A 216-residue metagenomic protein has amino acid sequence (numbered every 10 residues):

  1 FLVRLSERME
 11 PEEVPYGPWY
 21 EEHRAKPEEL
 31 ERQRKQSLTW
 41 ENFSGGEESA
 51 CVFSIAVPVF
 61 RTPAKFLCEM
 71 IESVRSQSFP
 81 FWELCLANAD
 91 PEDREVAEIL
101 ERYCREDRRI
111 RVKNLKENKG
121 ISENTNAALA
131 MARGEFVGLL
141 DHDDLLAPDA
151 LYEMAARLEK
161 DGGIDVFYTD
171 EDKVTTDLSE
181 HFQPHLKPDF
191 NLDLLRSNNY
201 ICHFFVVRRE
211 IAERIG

Functional and structural regions predicted by a protein language model:
L2-R75: N-proximal low-complexity "stem/linker" segments adjacent to membrane-targeting elements
I71-F81, K160: Short, acidic, metal-binding catalytic loop of nucleotide-sugar glycosyltransferases
P80, N88-E98, E117, D141: A conserved acidic beta->alpha catalytic loop
L115-A132: Glycine-rich, basic loop-to-helix element that forms the pyrophosphate-binding segment of sugar-nucleotide handling
S122, A130, E180-I211: A recurrent flexible, glycine/aromatic-enriched loop bordering the glycosyltransferase active site that acts as
V137: Short aromatic/hydrophobic "clamp" motif used to bind/position activated sugar donors
D141-L145, D170: The conserved acidic donor/metal-binding loop of glycosyltransferases
D149-H181: Conserved donor NDP-sugar-binding/catalytic core segment of glycosyltransferases
